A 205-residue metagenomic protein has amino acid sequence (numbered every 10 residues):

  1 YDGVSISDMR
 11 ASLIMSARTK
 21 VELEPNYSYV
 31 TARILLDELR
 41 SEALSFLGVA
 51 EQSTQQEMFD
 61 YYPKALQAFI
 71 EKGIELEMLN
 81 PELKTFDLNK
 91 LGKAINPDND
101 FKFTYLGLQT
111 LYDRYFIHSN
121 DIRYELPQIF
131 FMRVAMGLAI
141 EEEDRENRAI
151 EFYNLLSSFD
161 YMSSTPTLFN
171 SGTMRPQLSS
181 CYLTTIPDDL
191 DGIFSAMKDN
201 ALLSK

Functional and structural regions predicted by a protein language model:
Y1-K205: Extended catalytic cores of very large enzyme megasubunits
